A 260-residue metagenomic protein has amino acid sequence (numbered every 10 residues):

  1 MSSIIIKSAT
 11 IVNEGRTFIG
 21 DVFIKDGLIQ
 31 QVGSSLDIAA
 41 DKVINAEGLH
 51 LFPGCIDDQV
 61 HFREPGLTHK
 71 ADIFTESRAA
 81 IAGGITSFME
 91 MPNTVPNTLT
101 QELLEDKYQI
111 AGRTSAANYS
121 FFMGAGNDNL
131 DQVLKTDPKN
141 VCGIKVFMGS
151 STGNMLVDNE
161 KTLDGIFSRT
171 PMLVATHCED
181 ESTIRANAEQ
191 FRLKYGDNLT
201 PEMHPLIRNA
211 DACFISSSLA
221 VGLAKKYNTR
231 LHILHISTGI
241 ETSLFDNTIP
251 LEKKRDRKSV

Functional and structural regions predicted by a protein language model:
M1-I5, T10-P53: Histidine-rich, glycine-flanked metal-binding segment
A9, V22, G27, G48 (+7 more regions): Divalent metal-coordination and catalytic microenvironments
E47-T114: Metal-associated gating/positioning segment near the N- to mid-region
G54-V60, F88-E90, Y119-M123, C142-V146 (+3 more regions): Hydrophobic faces of well-ordered beta-strands that scaffold small-molecule active sites in alpha/beta enzyme cores
K70-S77, N127-T136, L219: Short, acidic/polar
I85-M89, T114-N118, L223-L231: Short, surface-exposed connector motifs at secondary-structure boundaries
Q101-A117, G165-T176: Alpha-helix-loop-beta-strand connector modules within alpha/beta enzyme cores
D131-S259: Histidine/acidic residue-rich metal-binding segments in metalloenzymes
